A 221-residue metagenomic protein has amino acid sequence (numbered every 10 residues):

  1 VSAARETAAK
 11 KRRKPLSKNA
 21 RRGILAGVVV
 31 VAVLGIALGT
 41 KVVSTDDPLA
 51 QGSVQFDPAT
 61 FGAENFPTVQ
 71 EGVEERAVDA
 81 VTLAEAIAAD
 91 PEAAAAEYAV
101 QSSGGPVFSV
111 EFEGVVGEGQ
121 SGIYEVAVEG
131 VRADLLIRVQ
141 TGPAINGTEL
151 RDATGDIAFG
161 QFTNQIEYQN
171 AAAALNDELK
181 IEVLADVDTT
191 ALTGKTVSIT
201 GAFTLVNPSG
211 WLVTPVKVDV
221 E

Functional and structural regions predicted by a protein language model:
S2-E221: OB-fold and OB-like single-stranded nucleic-acid-recognition modules and their adjacent interaction interfaces
